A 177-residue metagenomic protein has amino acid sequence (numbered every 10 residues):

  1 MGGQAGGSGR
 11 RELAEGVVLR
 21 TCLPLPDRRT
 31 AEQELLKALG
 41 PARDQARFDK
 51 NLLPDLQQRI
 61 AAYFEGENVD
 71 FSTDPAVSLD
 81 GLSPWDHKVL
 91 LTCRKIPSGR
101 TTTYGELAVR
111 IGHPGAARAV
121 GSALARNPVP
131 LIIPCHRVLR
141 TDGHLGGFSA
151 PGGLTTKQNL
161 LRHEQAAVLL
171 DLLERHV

Functional and structural regions predicted by a protein language model:
M1-H113, E164-V177: Basic nucleic-acid-binding alpha-helical/helix-turn surface characteristic of O6-alkylguanine DNA
A116-V129: Regulatory, non-catalytic segments
I132: Major-groove DNA-recognition helix of helix-turn-helix-type DNA-binding domains
C135: Short cysteine clusters
V138: Active-site His/Glu-centered metal-binding helix of metallohydrolases
T141-V177: …primarily DNA-binding HTH/wHTH and HhH modules…
